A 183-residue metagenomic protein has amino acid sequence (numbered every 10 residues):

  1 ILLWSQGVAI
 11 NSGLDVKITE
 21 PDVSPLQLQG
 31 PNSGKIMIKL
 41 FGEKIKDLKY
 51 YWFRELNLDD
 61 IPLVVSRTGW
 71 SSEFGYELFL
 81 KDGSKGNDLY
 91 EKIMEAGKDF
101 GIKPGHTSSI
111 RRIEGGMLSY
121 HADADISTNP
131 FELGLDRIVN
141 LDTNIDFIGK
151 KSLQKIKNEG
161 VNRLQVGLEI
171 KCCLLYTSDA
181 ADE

Functional and structural regions predicted by a protein language model:
I1-G7: Well-ordered mid-protein domain cores that form the structural environment of catalytic cofactors
A9-K157, V161: Glycine-rich, acidic
D88, L174-L175: Short, surface-exposed beta-strand/loop "edge" segments at domain boundaries and coil↔beta transitions
R163-Q165: Intrinsic-disorder/low-complexity, polar/charged segments enriched in Ser/Thr/Lys/Arg/Asp/Glu/Gln
L168-L174: A structural micro-motif recognizing beta-strand termini and the immediately following turn/loop segments
Y176-E183: Conserved small/polar residues in nucleotide/adenosyl-binding loops
